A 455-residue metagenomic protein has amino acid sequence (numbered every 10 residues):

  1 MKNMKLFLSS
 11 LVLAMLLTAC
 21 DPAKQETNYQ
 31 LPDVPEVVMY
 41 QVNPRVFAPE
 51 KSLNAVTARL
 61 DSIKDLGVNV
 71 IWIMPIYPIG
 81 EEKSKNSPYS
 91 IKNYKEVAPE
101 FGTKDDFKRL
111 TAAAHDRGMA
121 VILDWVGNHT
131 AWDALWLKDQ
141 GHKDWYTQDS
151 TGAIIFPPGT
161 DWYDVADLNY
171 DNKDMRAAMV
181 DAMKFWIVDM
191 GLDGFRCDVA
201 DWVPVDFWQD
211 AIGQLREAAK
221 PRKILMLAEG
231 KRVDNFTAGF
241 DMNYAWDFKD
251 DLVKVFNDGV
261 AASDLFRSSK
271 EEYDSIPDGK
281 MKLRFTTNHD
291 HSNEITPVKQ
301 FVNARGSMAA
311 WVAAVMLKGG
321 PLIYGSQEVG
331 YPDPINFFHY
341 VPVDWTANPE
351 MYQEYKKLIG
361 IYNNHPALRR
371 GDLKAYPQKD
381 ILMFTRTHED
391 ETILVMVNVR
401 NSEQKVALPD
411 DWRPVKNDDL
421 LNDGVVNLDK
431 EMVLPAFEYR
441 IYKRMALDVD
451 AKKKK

Functional and structural regions predicted by a protein language model:
M1-L8: Bacterial N-terminal signal peptides that target proteins for export
S9-T18: Bacterial N-terminal signal peptides
A19-W72, P78, F240, A304 (+2 more regions): Carbohydrate-interacting/catalytic domains
P22-N54, A58-N69, P75-M190, D210-A219: Substrate-binding/active-site clefts of carbohydrate-active enzymes
V38-Y40, I71-I73, V121-L123, F195 (+3 more regions): Hydrophobic faces of well-ordered beta-strands that scaffold small-molecule active sites in alpha/beta enzyme cores
V56-G67, T111-A112, S269-S275, A310-L317: Short amphipathic alpha-helices and their capping/turn segments at secondary-structure boundaries
W72-S84, D124-D133, D198-P204, E229-V233 (+2 more regions): Short, solvent-exposed turn/loop segments enriched in Gly/Ser/Thr/Pro and often Arg
V188, D198-F285, N303-A304, A313 (+5 more regions): Active-site-proximal helices and loops of the catalytic beta/alpha 8
